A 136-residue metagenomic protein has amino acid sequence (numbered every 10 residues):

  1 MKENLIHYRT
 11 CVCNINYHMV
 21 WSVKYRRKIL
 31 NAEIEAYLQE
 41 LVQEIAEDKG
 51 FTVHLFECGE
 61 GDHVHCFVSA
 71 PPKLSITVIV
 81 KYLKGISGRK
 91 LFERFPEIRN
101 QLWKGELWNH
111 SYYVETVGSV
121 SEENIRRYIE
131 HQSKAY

Functional and structural regions predicted by a protein language model:
M1-Y136: Basic nucleic-acid-binding interfaces
